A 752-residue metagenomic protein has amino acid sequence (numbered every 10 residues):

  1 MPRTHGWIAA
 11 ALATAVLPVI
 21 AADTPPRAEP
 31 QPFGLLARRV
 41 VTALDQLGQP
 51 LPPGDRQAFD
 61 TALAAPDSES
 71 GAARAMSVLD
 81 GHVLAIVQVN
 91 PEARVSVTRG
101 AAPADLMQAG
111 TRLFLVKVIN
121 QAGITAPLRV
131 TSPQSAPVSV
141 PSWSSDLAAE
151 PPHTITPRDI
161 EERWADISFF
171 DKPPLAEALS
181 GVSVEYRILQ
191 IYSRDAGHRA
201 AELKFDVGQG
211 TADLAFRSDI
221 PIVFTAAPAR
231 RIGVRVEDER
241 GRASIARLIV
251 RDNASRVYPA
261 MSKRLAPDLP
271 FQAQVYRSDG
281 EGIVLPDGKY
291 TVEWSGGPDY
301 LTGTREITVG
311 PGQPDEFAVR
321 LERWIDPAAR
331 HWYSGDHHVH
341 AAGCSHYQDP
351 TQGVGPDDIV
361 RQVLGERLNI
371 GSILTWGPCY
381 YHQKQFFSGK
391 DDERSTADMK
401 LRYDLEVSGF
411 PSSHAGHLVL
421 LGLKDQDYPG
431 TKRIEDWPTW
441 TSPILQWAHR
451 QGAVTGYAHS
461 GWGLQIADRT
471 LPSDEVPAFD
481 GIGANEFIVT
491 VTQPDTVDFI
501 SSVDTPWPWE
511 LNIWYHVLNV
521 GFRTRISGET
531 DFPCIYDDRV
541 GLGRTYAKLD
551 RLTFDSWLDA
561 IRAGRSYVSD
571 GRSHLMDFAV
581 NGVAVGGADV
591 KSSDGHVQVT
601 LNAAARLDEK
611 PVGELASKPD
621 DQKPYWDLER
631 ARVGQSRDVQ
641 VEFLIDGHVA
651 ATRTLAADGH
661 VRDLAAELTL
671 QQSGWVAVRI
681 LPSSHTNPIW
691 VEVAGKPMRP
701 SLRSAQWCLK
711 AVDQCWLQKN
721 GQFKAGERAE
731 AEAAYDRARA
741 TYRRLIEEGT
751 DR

Functional and structural regions predicted by a protein language model:
M1-H5: N-terminal secretory signal peptides that target proteins for export/translocation
A9-P18: Bacterial N-terminal signal peptides
V19-D23, A28: Boundary at the C-terminal end of the N-terminal hydrophobic targeting segment
A28-D55, R247-I249, Y333-H338: Mature N-terminal segment immediately following signal peptide/propeptide cleavage in secreted/periplasmic
Q31, P53, A58, L63-A226 (+4 more regions): Long, low-hydrophobicity ectodomains and other hydrophilic envelope-associated domains
D55-Q57, A254, R264, G296-P298 (+4 more regions): A mature extracytoplasmic/lumenal domain signature
A149-P151, I155-Y186, S193-S218, A227-A229 (+9 more regions): C-terminal functional module detector
D299, G303, A329-I526, Y536: Catalytic cores of extracellular degradative/oxidative enzymes
